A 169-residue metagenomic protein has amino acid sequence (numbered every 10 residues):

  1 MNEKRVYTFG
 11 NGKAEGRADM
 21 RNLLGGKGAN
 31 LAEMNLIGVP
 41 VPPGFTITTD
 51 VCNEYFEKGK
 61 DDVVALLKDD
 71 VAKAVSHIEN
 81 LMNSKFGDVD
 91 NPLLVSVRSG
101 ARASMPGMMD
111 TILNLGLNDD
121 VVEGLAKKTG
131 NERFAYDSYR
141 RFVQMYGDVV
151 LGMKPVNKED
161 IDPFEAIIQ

Functional and structural regions predicted by a protein language model:
M1-Q169: Nucleotide/phosphate-binding sheet-loop regions of phosphoryl- and nucleotidyl-transfer enzymes
